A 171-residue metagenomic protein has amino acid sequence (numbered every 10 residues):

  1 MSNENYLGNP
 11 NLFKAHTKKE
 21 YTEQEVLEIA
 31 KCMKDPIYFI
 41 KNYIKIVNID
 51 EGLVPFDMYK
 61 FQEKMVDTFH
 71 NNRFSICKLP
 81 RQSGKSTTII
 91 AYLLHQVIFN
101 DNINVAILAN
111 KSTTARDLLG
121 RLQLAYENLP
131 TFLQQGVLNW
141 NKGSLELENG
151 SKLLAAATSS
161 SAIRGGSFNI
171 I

Functional and structural regions predicted by a protein language model:
S2-I171: Phosphate/NTP-binding elements of NTP-utilizing enzymes
